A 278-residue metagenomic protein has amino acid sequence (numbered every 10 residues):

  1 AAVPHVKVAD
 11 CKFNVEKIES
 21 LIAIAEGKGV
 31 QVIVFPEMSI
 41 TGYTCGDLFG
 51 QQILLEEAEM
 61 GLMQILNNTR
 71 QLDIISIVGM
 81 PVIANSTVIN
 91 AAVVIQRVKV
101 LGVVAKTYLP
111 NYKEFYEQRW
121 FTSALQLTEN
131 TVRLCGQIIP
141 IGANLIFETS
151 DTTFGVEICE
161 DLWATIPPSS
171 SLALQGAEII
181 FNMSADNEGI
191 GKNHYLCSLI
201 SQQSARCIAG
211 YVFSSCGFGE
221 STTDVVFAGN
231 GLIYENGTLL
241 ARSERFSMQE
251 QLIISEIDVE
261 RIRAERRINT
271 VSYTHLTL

Functional and structural regions predicted by a protein language model:
A1-L278: Enzyme catalytic cores with a strong preference for nitrogen-chemistry domains
